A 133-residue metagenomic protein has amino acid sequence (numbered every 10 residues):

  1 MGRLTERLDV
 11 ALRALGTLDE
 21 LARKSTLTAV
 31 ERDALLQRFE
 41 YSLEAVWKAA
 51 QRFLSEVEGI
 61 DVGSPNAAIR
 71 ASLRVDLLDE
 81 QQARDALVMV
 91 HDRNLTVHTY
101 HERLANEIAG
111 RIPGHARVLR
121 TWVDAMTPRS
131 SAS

Functional and structural regions predicted by a protein language model:
M1-S133: Solvent-exposed interaction patches of small proteins and small membrane subunits
